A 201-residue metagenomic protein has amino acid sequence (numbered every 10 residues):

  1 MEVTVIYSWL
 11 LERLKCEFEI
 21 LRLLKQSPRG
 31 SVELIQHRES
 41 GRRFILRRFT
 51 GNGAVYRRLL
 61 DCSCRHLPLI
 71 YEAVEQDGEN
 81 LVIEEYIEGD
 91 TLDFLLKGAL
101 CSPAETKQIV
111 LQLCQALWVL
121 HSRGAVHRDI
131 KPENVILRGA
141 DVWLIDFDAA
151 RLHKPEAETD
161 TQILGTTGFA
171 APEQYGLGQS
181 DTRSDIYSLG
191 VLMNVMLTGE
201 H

Functional and structural regions predicted by a protein language model:
R22, Q26-R57: ATP-binding glycine-rich loop module of kinase domains
S63-E72: Conserved HxN/HPN-centered segment at the entrance to the catalytic loop of eukaryotic protein kinase-like domains
D77-T91, L95: Conserved short submotifs of the Hanks-type protein kinase catalytic core that shape the nucleotide-binding pocket
I109-V110: Activation segment signature within eukaryotic-like protein kinase domains
H121-L137: Catalytic-loop of the protein kinase fold
D160-E173: Conserved activation segment of eukaryotic-like protein kinases, specifically the C-terminal portion of the activation
D185: Conserved catalytic-loop aspartate of Hanks-type protein kinases
